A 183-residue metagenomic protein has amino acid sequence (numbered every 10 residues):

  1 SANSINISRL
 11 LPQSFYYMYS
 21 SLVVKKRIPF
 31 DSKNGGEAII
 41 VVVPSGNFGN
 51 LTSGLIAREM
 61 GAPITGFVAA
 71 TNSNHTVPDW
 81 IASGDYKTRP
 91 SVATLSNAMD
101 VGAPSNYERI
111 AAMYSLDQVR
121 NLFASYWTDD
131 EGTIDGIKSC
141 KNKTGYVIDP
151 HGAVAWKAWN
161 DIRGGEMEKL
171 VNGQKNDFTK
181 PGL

Functional and structural regions predicted by a protein language model:
S1-L183: PLP-dependent amino-acid enzyme catalytic core
